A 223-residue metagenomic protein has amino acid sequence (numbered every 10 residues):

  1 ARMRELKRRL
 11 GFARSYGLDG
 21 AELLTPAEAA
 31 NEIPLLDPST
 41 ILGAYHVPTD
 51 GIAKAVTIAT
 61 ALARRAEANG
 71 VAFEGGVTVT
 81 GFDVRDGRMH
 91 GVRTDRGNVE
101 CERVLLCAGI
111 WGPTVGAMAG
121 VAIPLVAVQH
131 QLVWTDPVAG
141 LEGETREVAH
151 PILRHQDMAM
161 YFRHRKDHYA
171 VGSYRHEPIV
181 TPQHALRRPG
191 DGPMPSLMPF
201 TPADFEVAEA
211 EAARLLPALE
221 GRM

Functional and structural regions predicted by a protein language model:
A1-E32, D157-F162, K166-A170, G192 (+1 more regions): Dinucleotide-binding Rossmann-like beta1-alpha1 core, especially the glycine-rich loop that anchors the ADP
R8-R9, A13, E22-L24, A29-L36 (+6 more regions): Core Rossmann-like FAD-binding/catalytic domain of the broad FAD-dependent monooxygenase superfamily
R9, I58, L62, D204 (+1 more regions): Alpha-helical packing segments of well-folded alpha/beta enzyme cores
T40, Y45-R103, C107-T114: Helical element adjacent to the flavin cofactor pocket in flavoenzyme catalytic cores
D83, R93, E100, P124-V126 (+2 more regions): Well-ordered beta-strand positions
T94, N98-A149: Central helical "cap/lid" subdomain
V121, V138-M223: Active-site lid/adjacent beta-loop-alpha segment flanking the redox-cofactor pocket in flavoenzymes
